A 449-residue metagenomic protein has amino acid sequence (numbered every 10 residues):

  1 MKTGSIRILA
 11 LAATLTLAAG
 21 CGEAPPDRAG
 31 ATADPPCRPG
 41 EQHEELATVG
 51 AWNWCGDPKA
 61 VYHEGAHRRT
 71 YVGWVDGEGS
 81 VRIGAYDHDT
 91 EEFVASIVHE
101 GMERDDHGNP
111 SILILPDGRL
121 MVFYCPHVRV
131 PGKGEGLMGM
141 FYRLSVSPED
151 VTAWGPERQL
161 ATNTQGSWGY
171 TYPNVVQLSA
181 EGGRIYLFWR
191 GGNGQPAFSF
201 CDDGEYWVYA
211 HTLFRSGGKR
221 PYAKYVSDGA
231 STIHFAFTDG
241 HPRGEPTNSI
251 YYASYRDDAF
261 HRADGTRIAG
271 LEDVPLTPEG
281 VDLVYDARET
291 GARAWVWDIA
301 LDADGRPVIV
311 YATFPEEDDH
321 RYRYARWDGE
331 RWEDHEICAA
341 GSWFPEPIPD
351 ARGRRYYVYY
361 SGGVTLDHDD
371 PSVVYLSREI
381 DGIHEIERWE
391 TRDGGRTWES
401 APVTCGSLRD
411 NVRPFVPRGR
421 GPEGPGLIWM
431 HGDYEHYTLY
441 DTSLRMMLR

Functional and structural regions predicted by a protein language model:
M1-A10: Bacterial N-terminal signal peptides that target proteins for export
L11-L15: Hydrophobic alpha-helical targeting segments used for export or membrane insertion
A18-G20: C-terminal motif of bacterial Sec signal peptides marking the signal peptidase cleavage site
G22-A24: Bacterial signal peptide processing site
R28-A33: Asp-based, Mg2+/Mn2+-dependent phosphohydrolase catalytic module
D34-R449: Extracellular, repeat-based ectodomains that mediate carbohydrate processing or recognition
